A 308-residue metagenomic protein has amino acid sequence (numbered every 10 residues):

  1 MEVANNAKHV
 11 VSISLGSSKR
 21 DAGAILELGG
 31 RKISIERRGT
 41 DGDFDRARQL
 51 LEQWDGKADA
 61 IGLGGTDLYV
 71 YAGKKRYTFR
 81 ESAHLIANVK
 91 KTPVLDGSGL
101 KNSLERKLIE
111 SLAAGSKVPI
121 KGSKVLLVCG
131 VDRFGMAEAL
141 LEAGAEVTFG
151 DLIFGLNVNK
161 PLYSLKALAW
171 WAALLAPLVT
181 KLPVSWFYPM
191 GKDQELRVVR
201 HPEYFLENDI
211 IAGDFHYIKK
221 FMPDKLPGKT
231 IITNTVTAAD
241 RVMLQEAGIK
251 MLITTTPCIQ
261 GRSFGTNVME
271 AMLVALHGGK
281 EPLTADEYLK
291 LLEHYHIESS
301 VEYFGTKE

Functional and structural regions predicted by a protein language model:
E2-G122, A143, I210-G213, P227-T235 (+2 more regions): Metallocofactor- and cofactor-centric catalytic cores in central/energy metabolism, strongly enriched
K19-A22, V70, G135-M136, N157-V158 (+1 more regions): Short, charged/polar "capping" segments at the starts of alpha-helices and the immediately preceding loops
T40, V128-G130, P189-E195: Active-site glycine- and acidic-residue-rich loops that bind and position anionic ligands or nucleotide-like cofactors
T66, G130-R133, F215-I218, T235-D240: Short, polar loop motifs at secondary-structure junctions
L100-Y163: Conserved beta-alpha
G155-I210, H216, L226: Active-site rim loops that border cofactor/substrate pockets in soluble metabolic enzymes
L156-Y163, D240-A247, G261-V268: Short, charged, surface-exposed secondary-structure boundary motifs
F221-D224: Short, T/G/N/S-enriched strand-turn elements that build extracellular solenoid repeat scaffolds
